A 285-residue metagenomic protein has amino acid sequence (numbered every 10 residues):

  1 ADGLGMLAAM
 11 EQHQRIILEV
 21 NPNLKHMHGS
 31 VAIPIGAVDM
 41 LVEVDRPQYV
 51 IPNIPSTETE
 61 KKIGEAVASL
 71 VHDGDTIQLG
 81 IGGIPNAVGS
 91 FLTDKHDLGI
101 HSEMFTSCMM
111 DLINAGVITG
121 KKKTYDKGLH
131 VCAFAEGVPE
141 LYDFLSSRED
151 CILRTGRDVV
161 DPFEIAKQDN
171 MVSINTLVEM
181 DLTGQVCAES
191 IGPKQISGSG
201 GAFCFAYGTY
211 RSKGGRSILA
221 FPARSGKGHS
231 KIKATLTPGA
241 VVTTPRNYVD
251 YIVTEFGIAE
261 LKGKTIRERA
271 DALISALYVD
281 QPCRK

Functional and structural regions predicted by a protein language model:
A1-K285: Conserved phosphate- and dinucleotide-binding cores of soluble alpha/beta proteins, encompassing both enzyme active
